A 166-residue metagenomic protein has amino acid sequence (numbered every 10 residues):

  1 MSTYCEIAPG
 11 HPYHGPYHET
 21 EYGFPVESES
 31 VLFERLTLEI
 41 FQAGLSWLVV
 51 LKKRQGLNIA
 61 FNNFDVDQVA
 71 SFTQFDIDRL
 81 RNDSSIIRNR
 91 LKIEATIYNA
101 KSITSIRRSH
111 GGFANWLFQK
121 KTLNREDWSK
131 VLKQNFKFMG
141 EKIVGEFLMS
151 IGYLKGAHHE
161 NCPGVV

Functional and structural regions predicted by a protein language model:
M1-V166: HhH-family (HhH-GPD) DNA N-glycosylase catalytic core used in base-excision repair
